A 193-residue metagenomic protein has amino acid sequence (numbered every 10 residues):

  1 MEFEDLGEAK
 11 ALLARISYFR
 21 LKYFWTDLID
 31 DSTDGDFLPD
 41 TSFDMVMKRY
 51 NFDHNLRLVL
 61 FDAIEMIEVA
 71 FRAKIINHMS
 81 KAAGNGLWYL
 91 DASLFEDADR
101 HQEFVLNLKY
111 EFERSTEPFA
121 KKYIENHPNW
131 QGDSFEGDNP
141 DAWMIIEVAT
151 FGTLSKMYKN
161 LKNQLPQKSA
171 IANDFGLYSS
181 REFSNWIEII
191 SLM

Functional and structural regions predicted by a protein language model:
M1-M193: Long, contiguous internal "core" modules enriched in hydrophobic/ aromatic residues
